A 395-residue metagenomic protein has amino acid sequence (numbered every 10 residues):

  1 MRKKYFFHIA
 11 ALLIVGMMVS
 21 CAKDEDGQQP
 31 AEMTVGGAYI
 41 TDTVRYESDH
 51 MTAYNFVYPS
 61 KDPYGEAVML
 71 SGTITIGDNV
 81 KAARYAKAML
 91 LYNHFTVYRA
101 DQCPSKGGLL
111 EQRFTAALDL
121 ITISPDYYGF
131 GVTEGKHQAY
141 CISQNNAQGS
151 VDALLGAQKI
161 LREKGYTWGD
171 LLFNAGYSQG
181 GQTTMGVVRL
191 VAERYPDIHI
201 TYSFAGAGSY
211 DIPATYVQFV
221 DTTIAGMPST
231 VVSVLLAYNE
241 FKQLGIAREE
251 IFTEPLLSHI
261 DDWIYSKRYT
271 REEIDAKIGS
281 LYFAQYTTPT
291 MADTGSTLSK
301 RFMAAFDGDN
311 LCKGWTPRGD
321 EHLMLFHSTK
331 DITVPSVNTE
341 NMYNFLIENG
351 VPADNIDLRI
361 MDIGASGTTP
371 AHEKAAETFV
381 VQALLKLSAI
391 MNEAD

Functional and structural regions predicted by a protein language model:
R2-Y5, G16-G37: Bacterial Sec-dependent N-terminal signal peptides
T41-A88: N-terminal cap/lid segment of alpha/beta-hydrolase-fold proteins
Y140-E163: Alpha/beta-hydrolase active-site loop
L155-G226: Primarily recognizes the serine-hydrolase "nucleophile elbow" in alpha/beta-hydrolase and SGNH/GDSL folds
G206-T316: Accessory cap/linker subdomain of secreted extracellular hydrolases
R301, A305, E340-N341, N349-D395: C-terminal catalytic histidine-bearing segment of alpha/beta-hydrolase fold enzymes
G319, M324-D331: Short beta-strand/loop motif that positions the catalytic acidic residue of the alpha/beta-hydrolase fold
I332-E340: Conserved alpha/beta-hydrolase "acid-adjacent" motif
